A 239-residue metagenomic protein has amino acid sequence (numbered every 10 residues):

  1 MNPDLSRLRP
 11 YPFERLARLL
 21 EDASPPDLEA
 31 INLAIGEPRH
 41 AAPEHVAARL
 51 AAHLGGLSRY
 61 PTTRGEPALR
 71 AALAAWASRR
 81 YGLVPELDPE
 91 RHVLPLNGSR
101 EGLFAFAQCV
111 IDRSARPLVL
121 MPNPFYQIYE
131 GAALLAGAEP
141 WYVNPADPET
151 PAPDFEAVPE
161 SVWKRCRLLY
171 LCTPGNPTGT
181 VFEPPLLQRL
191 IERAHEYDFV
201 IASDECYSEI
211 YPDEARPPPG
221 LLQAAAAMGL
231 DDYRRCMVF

Functional and structural regions predicted by a protein language model:
N2-E101, A105: N-terminal small-domain helix-loop-helix segment of the aminotransferase-like
L19, S161, G229, R234-F239: Short, intrinsically disordered, charge-balanced linker/junction segments flanking boundaries in proteins
P26, A136, E196-Y197: Helix C-cap/helix->beta junction micro-motif
R49, R189-E196: Catalytic-core regions built around general acid/base machinery
L57-E192, S208-L230: Conserved core of the PLP fold type I
P117, E196-F199, Y233-R234: A short helix->loop->beta-strand "cap" motif at the edges of active sites that frequently abuts
L168, V200, M237: Short, Asp-centered acidic motifs that coordinate Mg2+ and/or phosphate in catalytic or ligand-binding sites
E205: Walker B catalytic acidic pair
